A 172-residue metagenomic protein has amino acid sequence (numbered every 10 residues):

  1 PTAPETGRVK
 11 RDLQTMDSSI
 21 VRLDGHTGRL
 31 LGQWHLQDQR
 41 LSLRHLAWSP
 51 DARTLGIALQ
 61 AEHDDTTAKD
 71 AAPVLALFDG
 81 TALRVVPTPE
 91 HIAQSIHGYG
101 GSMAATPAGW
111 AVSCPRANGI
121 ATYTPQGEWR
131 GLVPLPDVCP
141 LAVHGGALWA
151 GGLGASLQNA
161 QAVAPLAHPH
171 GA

Functional and structural regions predicted by a protein language model:
P1-M16, A58-A72: Short, conserved, GDST-rich strand-edge loop motifs in beta-rich repeat architectures
K10-H26, A71-G80: Beta-propeller blade signature
W34-Q39, P87-I96, G131-P136: Surface loop/turn motifs at the tips and blade-to-blade linkers of beta-strand repeat domains
R40-A47, S95-M103, P136-G145, H168-A172: Repeated scaffold domains used in trafficking and secretory/extracellular systems, primarily beta-propellers
D51-R53, P107-A108, G145-G146: Short coil/turn segments that connect the beta-strands within blades of beta-propeller domains
I57-A58, V112, A150: Residue position within the beta-strands of beta-propeller blades
T88-P125, V138-C139: Loop/turn-rich, solvent-exposed surfaces of beta-rich toroidal or solenoidal domains
G151-A172: Blade-level signature of beta-propeller repeat domains, shared across WD40, Kelch, NHL, RCC1 and BNR/Asp-box propellers
